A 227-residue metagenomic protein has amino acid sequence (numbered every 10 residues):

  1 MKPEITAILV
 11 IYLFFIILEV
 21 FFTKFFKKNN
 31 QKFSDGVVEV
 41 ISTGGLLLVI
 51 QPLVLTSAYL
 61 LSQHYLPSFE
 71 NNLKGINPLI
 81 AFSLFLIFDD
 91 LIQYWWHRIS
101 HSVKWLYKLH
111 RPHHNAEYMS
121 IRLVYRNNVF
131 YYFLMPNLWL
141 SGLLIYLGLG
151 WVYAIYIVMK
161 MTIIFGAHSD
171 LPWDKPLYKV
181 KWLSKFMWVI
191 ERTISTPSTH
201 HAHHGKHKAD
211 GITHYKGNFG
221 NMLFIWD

Functional and structural regions predicted by a protein language model:
M1, N29-S34, E70-I76, H113: Helix-boundary and loop/linker segments of multi-pass membrane transporters
M1-L13: Hydrophobic transmembrane alpha-helical segments in integral membrane proteins
I11-V20, L86, D90: Central hydrophobic cores of alpha-helical transmembrane segments in multi-pass inner-membrane proteins across all
I17, F22, L61-Y65, W95: Hydrophobic membrane-targeting signal helices
L18-V38: Membrane-interface helix-loop junction between the first two transmembrane segments
K32-V40, G44, L48, P52 (+1 more regions): Generic alpha-helix structural propensity
G44-L53, I76-D227: Membrane-embedded catalytic scaffold of the fatty acid hydroxylase/desaturase
T56-I80: Juxtamembrane/interfacial segments at transmembrane-helix boundaries in multi-pass membrane proteins
